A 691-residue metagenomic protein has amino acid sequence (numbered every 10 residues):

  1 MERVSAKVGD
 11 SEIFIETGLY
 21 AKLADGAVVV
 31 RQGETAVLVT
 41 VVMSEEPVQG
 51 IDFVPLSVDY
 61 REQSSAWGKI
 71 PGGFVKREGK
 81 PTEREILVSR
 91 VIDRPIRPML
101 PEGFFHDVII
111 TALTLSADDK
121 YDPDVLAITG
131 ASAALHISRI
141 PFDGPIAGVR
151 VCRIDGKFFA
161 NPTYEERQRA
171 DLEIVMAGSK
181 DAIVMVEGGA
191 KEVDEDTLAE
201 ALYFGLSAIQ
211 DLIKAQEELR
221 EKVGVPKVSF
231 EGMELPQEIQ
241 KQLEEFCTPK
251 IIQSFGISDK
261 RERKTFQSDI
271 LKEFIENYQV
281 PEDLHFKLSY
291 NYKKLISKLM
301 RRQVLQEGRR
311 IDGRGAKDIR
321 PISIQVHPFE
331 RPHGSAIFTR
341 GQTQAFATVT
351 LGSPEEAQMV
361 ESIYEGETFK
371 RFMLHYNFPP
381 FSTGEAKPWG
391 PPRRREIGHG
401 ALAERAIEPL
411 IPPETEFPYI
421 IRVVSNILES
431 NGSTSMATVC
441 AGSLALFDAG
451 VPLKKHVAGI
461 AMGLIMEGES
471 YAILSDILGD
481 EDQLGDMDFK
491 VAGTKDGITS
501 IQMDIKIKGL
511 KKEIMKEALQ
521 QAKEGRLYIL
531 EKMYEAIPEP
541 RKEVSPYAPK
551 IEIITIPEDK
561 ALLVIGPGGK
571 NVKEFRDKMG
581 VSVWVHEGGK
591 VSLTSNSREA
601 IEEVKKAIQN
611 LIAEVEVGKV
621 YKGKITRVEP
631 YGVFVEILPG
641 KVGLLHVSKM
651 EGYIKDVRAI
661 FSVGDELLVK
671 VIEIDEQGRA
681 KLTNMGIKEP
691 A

Functional and structural regions predicted by a protein language model:
M1-E231, F286: Long, basic N-terminal domains or extensions that often function in RNA/ssDNA interaction or organelle/cellular
M1-S44, D52, E231-E367, P549-L563 (+2 more regions): Extended amphipathic alpha-helical scaffolds
D25, V29-I109, T114-Y121, K180 (+7 more regions): Glycine-rich, flexible beta-strand/loop modules in the N-terminal catalytic cores of phosphate-handling
G26-V28, Y121-R139, V326-V349, N431-V451 (+1 more regions): Conserved phosphate/anionic-ligand binding catalytic regions in large, soluble enzymes, centered on
R94-E102, I137, S353-E356, P379-G384 (+10 more regions): Conserved helix-loop functional segments at active or binding sites
E102-V108, D143-P145, L212-F230, V280-L288 (+6 more regions): Flexible, glycine/charged-enriched surface loops at secondary-structure junctions
P141-F255, L446-K542: Mobile "lid/hinge" segments at catalytic clefts and subdomain interfaces of large enzymes
Y547-I551, I556-A691: Single-stranded RNA-binding regions, centering on S1/OB-family and related RNA-binding modules
